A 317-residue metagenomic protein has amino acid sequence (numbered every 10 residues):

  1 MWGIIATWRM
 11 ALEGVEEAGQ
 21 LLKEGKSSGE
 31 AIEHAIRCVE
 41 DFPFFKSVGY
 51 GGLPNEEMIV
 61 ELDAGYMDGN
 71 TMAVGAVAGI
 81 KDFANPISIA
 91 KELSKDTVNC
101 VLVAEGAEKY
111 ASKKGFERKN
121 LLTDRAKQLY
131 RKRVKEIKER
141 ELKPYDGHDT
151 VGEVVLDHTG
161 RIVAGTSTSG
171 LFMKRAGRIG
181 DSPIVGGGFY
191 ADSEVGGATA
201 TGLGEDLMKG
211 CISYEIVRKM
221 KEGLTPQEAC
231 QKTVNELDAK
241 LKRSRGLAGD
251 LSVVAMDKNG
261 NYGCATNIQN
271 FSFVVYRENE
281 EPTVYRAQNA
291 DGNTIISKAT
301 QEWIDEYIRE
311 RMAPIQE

Functional and structural regions predicted by a protein language model:
M1-E317: Alpha/propeptide regions of enzymes that mature by internal proteolysis
